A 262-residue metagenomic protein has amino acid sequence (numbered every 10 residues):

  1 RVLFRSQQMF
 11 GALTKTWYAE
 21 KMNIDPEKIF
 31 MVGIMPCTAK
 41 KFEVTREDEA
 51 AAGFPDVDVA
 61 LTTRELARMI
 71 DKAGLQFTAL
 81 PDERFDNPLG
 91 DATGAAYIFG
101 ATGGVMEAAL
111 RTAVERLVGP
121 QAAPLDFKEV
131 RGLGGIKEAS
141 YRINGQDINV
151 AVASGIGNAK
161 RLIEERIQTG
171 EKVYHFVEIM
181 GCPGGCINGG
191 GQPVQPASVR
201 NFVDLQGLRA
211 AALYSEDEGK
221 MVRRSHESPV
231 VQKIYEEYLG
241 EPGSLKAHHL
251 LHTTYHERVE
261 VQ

Functional and structural regions predicted by a protein language model:
R1-Q262: Iron-sulfur-associated redox domains of electron-transfer enzymes in respiratory and anaerobic energy metabolism
